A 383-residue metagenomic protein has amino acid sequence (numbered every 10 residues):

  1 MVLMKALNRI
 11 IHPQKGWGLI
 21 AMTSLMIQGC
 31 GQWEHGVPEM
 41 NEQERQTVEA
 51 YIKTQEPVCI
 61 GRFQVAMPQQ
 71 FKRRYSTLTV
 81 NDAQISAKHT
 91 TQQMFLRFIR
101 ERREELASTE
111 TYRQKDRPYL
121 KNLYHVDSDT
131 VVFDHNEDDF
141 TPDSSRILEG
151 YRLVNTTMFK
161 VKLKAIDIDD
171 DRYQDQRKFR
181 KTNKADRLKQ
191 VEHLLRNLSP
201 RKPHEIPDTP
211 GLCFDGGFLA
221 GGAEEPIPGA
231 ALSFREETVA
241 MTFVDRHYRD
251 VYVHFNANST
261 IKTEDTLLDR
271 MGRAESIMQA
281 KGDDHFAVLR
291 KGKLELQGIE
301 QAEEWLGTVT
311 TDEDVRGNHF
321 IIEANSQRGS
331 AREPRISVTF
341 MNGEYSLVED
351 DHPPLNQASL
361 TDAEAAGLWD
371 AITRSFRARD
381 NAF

Functional and structural regions predicted by a protein language model:
A6-W17: Bacterial N-terminal signal peptides that target proteins for export
I27-G29: C-terminal motif of bacterial Sec signal peptides marking the signal peptidase cleavage site
G31-E34: Bacterial signal peptide processing site
M40, R45-H89: N-terminal mature-domain "stem" immediately C-terminal to a signal peptide or N-terminal signal-anchor/transmembrane
F71, D167-D215, V338-F383: Surface-exposed amphipathic alpha-helical segments
R74-P118, K160-K164, T238-E275, R316-R328 (+1 more regions): A short acidic-to-branched-hydrophobic micro-motif
L106-N155, N256, T260-A331: Signature of long, low-cysteine stretches enriched in small and polar/charged residues
Q174-E300: Acidic, serine/threonine- and glycine-rich low-complexity intrinsically disordered segments that serve as flexible
